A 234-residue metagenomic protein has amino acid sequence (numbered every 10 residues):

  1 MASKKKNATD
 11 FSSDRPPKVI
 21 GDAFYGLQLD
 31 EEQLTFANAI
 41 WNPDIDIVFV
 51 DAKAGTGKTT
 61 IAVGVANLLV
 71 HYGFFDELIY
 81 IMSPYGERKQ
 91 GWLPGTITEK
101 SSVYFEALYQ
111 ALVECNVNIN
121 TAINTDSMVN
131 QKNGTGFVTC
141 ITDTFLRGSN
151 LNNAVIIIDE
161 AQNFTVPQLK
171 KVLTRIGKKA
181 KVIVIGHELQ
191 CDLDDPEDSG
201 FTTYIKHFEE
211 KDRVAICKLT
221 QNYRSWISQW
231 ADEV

Functional and structural regions predicted by a protein language model:
M1-R15: Interdomain "pre-motor" coupling segment immediately N-terminal to P-loop NTPase/helicase cores
Y25-D44: N-terminal pre-P-loop "Q-motif" helix
P43-F49, N153: Pre-Walker A (Motif I) flank of P-loop NTPase domains
V48-D126, L193-D212: Conserved P-loop
T56, S83-R88, L146, N163 (+4 more regions): Conserved nucleotide-binding/hydrolysis micro-motifs of P-loop NTPases
K132-K171: Conserved RecA-like ASCE ATPase "motif II neighborhood" in helicase/translocase motors
I157-D159, K181-H187: Structural recognition of the conserved hydrophobic beta-strand(s) that form the central parallel beta-sheet of P-loop
Y204-V234: Conserved coupling/interface region of RecA-like P-loop/ASCE motor cores
